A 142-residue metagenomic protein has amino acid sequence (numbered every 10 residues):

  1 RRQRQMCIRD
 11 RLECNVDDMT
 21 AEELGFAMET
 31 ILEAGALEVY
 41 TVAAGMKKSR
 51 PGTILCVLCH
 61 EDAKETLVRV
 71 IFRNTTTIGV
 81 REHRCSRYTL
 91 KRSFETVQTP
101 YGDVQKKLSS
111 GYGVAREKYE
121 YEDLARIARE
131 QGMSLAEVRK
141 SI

Functional and structural regions predicted by a protein language model:
Q3-I8: Short, small-residue-biased leader/transition segments that mark boundaries at the very start of proteins
R9-R11, I54: Intrinsic-disorder/low-complexity, polar/charged segments enriched in Ser/Thr/Lys/Arg/Asp/Glu/Gln
R11-M19: Glycine-rich phosphate/diphosphate-binding loops and the adjacent beta-loop-alpha structural elements that coordinate
D18-L58, D62-G79, R84-I142: Long, contiguous binding/interaction regions
